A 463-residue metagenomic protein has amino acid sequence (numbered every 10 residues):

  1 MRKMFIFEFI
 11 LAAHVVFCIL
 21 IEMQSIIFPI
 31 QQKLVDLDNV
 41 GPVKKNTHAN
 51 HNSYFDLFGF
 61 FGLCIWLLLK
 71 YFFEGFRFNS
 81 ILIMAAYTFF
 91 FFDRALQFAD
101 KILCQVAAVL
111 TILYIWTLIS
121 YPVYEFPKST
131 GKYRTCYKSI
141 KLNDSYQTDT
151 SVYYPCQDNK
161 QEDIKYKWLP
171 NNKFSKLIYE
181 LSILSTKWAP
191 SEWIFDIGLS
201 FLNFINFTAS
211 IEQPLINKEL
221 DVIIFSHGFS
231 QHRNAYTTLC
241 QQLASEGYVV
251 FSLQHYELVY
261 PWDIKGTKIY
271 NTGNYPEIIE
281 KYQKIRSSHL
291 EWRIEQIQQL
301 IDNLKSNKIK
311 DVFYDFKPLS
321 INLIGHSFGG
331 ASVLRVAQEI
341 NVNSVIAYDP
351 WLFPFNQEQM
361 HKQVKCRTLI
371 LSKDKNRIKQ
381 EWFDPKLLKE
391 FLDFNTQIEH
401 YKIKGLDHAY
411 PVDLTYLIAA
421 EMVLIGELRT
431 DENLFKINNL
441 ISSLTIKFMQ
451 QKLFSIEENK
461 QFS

Functional and structural regions predicted by a protein language model:
M1-M84: Extended, compositionally biased non-globular segments that define protein topology
L113-V222, D431, F454: Domain-level recognition of soluble alpha/beta enzyme cores, biased toward histidine phosphatases/phosphomutases
W168, K173-I183, K187, N234-E277 (+1 more regions): Active-site machinery of serine-nucleophile hydrolases
I205-L220, F225, F229-W262, R377-Q380: Short substrate-entry loop that stabilizes the transition state in hydrolases
I216-N217, S344-Y410: The feature captures the conserved acid-bearing segment of alpha/beta-hydrolase catalytic domains
K265-D315: Alpha/beta-hydrolase active-site loop
I324-G329, V333: Gly/Ala-rich beta-loop-alpha elbow adjacent to hydrolase catalytic centers
K389-S463: C-terminal catalytic-base region of ester-bond hydrolases, centering on the histidine of the charge-relay
